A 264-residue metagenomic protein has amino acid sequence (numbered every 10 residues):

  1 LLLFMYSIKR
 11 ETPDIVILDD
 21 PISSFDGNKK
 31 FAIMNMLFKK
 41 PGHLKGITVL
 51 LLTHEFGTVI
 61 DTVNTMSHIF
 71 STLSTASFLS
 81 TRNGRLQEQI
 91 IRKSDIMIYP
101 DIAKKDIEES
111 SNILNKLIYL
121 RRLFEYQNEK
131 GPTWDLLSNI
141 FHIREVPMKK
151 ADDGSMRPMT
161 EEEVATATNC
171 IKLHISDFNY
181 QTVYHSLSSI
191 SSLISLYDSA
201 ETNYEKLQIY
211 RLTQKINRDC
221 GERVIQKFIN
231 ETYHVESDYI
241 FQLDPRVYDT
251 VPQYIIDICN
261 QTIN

Functional and structural regions predicted by a protein language model:
L1-I17, F31-K40: GG-anchored amphipathic helix commonly corresponding to the ABC/SMC/Rad50 NBD signature/C-loop
T12, K45-G46: Conserved SF1/SF2 helicase motif Ia
I22-S23, G57: Catalytic acidic motif of RecA-like/P-loop NTPases
S24-G27, F31: Conserved D-loop-proximal element of ABC-family nucleotide-binding domains
K30, V63-N64: Short amphipathic alpha-helical segments
P41-H43, T65-N264: Acidic, Mg2+-coordinating catalytic modules of nucleic-acid enzymes
I47-H54: Structural recognition of the conserved hydrophobic beta-strand(s) that form the central parallel beta-sheet of P-loop
E55-D61, L86-Q87: Conserved H-loop
